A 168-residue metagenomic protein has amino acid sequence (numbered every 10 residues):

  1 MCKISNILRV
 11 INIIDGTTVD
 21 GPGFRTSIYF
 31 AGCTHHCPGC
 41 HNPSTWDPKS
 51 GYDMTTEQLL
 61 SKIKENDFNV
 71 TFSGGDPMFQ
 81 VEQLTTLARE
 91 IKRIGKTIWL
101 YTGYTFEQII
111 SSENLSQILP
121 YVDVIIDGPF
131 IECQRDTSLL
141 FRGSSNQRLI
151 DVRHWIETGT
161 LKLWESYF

Functional and structural regions predicted by a protein language model:
M1-Y29, P38, N42-P48, L161-F168: N-terminal [4Fe-4S]-dependent radical SAM core
I7-V10, F24, N42-I118: Conserved Radical SAM active-site core
I28, C37, D76, I125: Conserved, mostly hydrophobic/aromatic
F79-G95, R135-F168: P-loop/Walker A phosphate-binding loop and immediately adjacent motor/lid segment at beta-alpha junctions
V122-I131: Non-cysteine beta-strand/loop elements that form the S-adenosyl-L-methionine
